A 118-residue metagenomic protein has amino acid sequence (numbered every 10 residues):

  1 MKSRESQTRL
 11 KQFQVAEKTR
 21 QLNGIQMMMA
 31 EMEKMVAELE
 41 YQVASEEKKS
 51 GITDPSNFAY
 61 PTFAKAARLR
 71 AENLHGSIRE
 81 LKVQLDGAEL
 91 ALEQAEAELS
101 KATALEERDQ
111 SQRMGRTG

Functional and structural regions predicted by a protein language model:
M1-G118: Charge-rich amphipathic alpha-helical interaction elements
